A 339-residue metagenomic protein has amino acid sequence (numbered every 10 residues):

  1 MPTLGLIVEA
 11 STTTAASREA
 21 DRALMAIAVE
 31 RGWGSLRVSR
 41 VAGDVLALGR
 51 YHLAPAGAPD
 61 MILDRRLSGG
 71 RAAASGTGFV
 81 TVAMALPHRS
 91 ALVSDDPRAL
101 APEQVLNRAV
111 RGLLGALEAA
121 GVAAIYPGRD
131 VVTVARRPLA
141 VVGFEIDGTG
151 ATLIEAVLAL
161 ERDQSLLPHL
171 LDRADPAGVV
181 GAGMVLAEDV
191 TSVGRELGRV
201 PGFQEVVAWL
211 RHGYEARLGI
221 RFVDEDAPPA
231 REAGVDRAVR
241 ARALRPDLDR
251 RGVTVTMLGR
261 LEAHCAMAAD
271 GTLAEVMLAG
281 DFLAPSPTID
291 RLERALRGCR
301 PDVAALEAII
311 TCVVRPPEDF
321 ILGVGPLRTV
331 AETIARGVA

Functional and structural regions predicted by a protein language model:
M1-P55, R66, R89, A177 (+2 more regions): Active-site loop/lid in soluble adenylation, ligation, and acyl-transfer enzymes
R31, N107-A123, I146-D247, A295-A339: Long, positively charged amphipathic alpha-helical accessory segments at protein N-termini or as interdomain linkers
G57-P97: A glycine-rich, hydrophobic loop/mini-helix early in the fold
A83-L106, S192-P201, R294-L296: Short histidine-centered catalytic/ligand-binding loop motif
P97, V132-A156: A gly/ser-rich beta-alpha-beta helix-loop segment of oxidoreductase catalytic cores
A120-T133: A short glycine-rich, hydrophobically flanked beta-strand micro-motif that places a catalytic Asp/Glu for divalent metal
H264-M267, T272-R297, L327-R328, T333-V338: Substrate-recognition/cap regions that form aromatic- and gly/pro-loop-enriched pockets for small-molecule ligands
